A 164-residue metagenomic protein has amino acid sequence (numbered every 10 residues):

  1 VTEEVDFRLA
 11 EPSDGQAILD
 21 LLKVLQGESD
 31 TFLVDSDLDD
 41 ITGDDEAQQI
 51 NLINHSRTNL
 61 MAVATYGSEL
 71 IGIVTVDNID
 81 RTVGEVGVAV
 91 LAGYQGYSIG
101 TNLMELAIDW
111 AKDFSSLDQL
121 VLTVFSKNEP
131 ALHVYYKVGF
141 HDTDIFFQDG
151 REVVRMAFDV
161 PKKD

Functional and structural regions predicted by a protein language model:
V5, G84-V86, L120, V154: Conserved beta-strand core positions
V5-D20: A short beta-loop-alpha structural element at the N-terminal edge of CoA-dependent acyl/N-acetyltransferase catalytic
L9-P12, V24-G93, E105, F146-F147 (+1 more regions): Acetyl-CoA-dependent GNAT
A17, E85, P130: Amphipathic alpha-helical recognition patches that constitute DNA-binding helices
L19-Q26, N102-D109, S115-L117, D142: Compositionally biased, non-globular sequence tracts
V83, A111-T123: Conserved GNAT acetyl-CoA-binding A-motif
V90, G96-A111, H133-K137: Conserved acetyl-CoA-binding loop-helix of GNAT-fold acetyltransferases
D118-E129, K137-H141, I145-D164: C-terminal "cap" of GNAT-fold acetyltransferases
